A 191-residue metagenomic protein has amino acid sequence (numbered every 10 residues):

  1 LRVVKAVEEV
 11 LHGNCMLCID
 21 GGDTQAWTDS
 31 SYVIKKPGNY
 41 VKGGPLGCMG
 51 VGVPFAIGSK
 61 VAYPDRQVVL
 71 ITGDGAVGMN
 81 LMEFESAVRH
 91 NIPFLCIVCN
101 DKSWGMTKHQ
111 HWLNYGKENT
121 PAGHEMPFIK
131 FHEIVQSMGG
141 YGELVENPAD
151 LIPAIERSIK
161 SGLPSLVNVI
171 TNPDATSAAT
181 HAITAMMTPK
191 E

Functional and structural regions predicted by a protein language model:
L1-A56: Active-site diphosphate/adenylate-binding microenvironment
H12-C15, K35-G38, Y63-V68, R89-L95 (+2 more regions): Short coil/turn connectors at secondary-structure junctions
Q25-A26, G47-M49, V77-G78, K102-M106 (+1 more regions): Short gly/pro/ser/thr-enriched loop/turn and capping motifs at secondary-structure boundaries
T28-V33, G52-P54, L81-E83, M106-H111 (+1 more regions): Short acidic, glycine/serine/threonine-rich loops at helix termini
Y40-L46, G116-M126, E191: A short acidic, glycine-rich active-site loop that binds or catalyzes chemistry on phosphate/adenosine moieties
A62-I129: Conserved thiamine diphosphate
W112-A154: Conserved thiamine diphosphate
P148, A154-E191: Glycine/aspartate-rich loop-and-adjacent alpha/beta segment that forms the canonical ThDP
